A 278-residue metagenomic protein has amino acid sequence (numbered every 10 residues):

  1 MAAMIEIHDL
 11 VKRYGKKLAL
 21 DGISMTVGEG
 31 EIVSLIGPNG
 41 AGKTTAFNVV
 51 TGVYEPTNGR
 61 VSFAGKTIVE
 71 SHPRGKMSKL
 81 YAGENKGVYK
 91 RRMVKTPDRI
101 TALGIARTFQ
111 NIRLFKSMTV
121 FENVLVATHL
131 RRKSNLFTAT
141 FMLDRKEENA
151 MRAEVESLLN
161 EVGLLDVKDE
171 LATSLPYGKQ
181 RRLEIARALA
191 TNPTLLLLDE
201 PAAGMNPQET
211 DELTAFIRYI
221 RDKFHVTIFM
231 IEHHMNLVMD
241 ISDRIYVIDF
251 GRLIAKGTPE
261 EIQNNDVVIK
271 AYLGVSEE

Functional and structural regions predicted by a protein language model:
A2-E278: Glycine-rich phosphate-binding loops of nucleotide-dependent enzymes
